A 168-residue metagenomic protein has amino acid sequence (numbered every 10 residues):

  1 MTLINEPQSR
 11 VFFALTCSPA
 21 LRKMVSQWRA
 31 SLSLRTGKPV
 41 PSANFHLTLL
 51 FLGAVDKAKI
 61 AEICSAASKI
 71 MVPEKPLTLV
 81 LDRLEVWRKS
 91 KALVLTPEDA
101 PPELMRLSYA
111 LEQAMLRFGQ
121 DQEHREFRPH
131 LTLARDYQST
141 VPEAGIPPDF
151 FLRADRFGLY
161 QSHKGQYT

Functional and structural regions predicted by a protein language model:
M1-T168: Histidine-dependent nucleotide/RNA phosphoesterase domain, centered on the 2H-phosphoesterase fold with its duplicated
